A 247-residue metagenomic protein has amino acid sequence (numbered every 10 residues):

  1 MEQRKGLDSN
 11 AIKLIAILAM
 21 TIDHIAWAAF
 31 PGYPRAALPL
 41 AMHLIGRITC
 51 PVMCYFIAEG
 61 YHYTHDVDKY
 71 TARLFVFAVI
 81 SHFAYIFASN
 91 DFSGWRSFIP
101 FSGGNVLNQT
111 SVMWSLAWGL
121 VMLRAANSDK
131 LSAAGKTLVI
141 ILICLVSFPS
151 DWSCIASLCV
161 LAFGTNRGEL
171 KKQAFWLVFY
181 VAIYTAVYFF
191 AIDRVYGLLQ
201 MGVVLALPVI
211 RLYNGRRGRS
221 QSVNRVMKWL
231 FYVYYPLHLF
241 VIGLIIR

Functional and structural regions predicted by a protein language model:
M1-R247: Alpha-helical transmembrane segments and their immediate juxtamembrane cytosolic regions
